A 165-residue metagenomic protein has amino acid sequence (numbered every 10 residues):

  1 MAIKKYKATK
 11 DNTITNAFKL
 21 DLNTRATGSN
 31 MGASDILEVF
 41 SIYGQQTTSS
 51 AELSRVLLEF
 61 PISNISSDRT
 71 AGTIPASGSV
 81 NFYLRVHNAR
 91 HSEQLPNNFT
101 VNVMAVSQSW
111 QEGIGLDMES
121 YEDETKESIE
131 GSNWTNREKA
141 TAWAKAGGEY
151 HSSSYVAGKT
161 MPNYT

Functional and structural regions predicted by a protein language model:
M1-T165: Secreted, disulfide-rich extracellular signaling modules
